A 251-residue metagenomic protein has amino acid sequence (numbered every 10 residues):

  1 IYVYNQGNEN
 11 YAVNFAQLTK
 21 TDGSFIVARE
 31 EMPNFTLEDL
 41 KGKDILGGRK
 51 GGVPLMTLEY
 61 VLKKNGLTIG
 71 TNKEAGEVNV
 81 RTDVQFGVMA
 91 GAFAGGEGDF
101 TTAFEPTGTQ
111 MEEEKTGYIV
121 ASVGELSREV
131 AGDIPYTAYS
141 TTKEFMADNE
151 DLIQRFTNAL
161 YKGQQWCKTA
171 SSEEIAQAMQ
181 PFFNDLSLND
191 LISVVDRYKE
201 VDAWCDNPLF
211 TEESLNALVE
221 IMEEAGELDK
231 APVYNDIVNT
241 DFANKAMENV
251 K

Functional and structural regions predicted by a protein language model:
I1, E59, T109, Y161 (+1 more regions): Predominant activation on well-ordered alpha-helical scaffold segments within soluble catalytic domains
I1-D83, A92-G95, D99-E105, V120-S122 (+1 more regions): Short, glycine-/small- and polar/acidic-enriched structural segments that line small-molecule recognition paths
G7, Q85-F182: Pocket-lining segment of extracytoplasmic ligand-binding domains
G70-N72, E125-G132, E200-E212: Short, solvent-exposed loop/beta-turn-alpha elements that line the ligand-binding surface or hinge of extracytoplasmic
M146-D229: Secondary-structure end/capping motifs
N216-K251: Conserved C-terminal helix/tail region of periplasmic/extracytoplasmic solute-binding proteins
